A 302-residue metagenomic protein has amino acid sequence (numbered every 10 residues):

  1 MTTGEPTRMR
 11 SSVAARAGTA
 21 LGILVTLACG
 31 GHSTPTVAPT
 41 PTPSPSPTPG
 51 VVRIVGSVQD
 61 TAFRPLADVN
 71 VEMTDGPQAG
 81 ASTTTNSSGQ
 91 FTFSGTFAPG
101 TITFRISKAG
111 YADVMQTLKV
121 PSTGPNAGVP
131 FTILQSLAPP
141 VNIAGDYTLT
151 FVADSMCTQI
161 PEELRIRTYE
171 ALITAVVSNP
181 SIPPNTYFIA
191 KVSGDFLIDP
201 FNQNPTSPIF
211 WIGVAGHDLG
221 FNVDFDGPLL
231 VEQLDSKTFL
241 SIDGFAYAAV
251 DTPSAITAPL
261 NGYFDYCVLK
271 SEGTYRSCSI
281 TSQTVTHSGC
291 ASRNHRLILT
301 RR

Functional and structural regions predicted by a protein language model:
V25-A28: C-terminal motif of bacterial Sec signal peptides marking the signal peptidase cleavage site
G31-P45, K119-P140: Extracellular beta-sheet/turn segments enriched in Thr/Pro/Gly and aliphatic residues
V52-I54, D60-D75, P99, G145 (+1 more regions): Short, ordered, surface-exposed loop/turn motifs in non-cytosolic proteins
G76-T92: Short, acidic Ser/Thr/Gly-rich low-complexity loop/linker segments typical of extracellular and cell-surface proteins
Q90-T101: Short Pro-Gly-centered beta-turn/loop motif in secreted/extracellular proteins
T103-K119: A short, solvent-exposed loop/turn motif at the edges and junctions of modular extracellular/periplasmic domains
A153-D154, Q159-V268, S292: Predominantly extracellular/secreted and cell-surface proteins with exposed, flexible low-complexity segments
L260-R302: Edge beta-strand at a domain terminus
